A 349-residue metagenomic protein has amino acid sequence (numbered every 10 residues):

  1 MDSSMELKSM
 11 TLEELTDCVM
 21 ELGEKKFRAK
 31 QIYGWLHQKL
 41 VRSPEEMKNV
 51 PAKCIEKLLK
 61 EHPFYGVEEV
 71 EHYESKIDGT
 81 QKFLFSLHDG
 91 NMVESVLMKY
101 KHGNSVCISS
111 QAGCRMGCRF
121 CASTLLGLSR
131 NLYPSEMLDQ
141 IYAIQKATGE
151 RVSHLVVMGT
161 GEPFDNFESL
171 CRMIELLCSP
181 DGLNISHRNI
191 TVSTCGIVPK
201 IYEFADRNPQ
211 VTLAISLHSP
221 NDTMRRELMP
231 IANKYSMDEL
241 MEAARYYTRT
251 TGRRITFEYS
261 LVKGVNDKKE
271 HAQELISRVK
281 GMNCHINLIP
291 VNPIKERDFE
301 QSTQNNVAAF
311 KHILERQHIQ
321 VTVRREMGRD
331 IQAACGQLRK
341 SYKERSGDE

Functional and structural regions predicted by a protein language model:
M1-V93, R245-R254, Y259-E349: Auxiliary Fe-S-binding modules of radical SAM enzymes
S75, S109-S110, S123, S193 (+1 more regions): Short linear Ser/Thr-Pro motifs
K76, H88, K99-K101, G196 (+1 more regions): A generic beta-sheet turn/junction motif
F83-S109: Helix-turn-helix/homeodomain-like alpha-helical modules used for DNA recognition and transcription-factor dimerization
K99-E136: Canonical Radical SAM [4Fe-4S] cluster-binding loop centered on the CxxxCxxC motif and its immediate flanking residues
T124-H154: Conserved alpha-helical substructure of the radical SAM core
Q145-H154, G159-Q317, V321-R324: Conserved AdoMet/S-adenosylmethionine-binding subsite of the radical SAM
